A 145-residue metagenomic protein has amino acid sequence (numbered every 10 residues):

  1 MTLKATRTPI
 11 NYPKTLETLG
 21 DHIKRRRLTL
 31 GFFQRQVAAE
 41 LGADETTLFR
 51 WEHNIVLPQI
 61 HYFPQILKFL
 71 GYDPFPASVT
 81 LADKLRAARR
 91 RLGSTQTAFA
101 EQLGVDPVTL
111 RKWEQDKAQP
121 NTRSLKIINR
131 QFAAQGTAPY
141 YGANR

Functional and structural regions predicted by a protein language model:
T2-L28, K68, Y72-R91: A short, Lys/Arg-rich alpha-helix, primarily the initiator
I23, Q34, F63, L85 (+1 more regions): Helix-turn-helix DNA-binding elements, focusing on the entry/boundary residues of the two helices that contact DNA
G31-F49, G93-R111: Short alpha-helical DNA-recognition segment
T47, L57-I60: Intrinsically disordered, low-complexity linker/tail regions enriched in Pro/Ser/Thr and polar/acidic residues
N54-L57, A118-Q119: A secondary-structure capping/hinge motif
Q59-P76, N121-Y141: DNA major-groove recognition helix of helix-turn-helix/homeodomain DNA-binding modules
P76-Q102, K112, A118-R123, G136-R145: Short, charged recognition helix plus adjacent turn of helix-turn-helix-like nucleic-acid-binding domains
